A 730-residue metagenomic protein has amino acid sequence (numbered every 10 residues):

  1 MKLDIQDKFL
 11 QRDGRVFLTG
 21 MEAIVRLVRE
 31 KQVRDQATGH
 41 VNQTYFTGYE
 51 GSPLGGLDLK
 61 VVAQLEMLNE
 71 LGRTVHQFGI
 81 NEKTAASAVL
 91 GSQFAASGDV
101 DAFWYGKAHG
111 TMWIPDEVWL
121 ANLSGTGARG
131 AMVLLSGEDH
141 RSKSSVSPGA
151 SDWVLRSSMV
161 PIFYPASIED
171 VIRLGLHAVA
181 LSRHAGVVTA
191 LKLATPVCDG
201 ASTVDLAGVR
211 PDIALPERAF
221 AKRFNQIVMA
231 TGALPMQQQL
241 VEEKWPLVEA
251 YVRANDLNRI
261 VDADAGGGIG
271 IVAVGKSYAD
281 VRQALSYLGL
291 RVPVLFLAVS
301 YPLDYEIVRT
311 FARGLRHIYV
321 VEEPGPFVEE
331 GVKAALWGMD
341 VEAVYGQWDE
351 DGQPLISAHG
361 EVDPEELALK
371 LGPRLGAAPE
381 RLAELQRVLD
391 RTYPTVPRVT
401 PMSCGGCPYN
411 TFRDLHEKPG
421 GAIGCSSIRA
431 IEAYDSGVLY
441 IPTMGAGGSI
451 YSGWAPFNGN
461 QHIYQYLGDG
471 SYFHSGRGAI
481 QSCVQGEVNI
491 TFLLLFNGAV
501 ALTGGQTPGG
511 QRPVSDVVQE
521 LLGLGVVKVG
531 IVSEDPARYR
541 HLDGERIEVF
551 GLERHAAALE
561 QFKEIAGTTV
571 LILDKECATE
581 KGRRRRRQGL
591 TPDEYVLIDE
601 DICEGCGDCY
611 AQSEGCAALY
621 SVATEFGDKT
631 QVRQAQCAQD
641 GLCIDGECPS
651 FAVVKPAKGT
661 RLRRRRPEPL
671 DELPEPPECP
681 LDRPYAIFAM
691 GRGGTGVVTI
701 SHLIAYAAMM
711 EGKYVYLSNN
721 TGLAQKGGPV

Functional and structural regions predicted by a protein language model:
M1-I168, A194-P196, I260-A265, A334-Q461 (+4 more regions): Thiamine diphosphate
M1-K31, P165-P408, D414, E545-L552 (+1 more regions): Flexible, low-complexity linker and terminal segments
G56-V62, A88-G91, W113-V118, S142-A150 (+19 more regions): Short acidic, glycine/serine/threonine-rich loops at helix termini
K60-E70, Q283-V294, K418, A705-Y714: Short helix-loop-beta junction
E66-I80, L123-S136, A214-K222, E487-L495 (+1 more regions): A glycine-rich helix N-cap at a beta->alpha junction
E138-V188, A194, A221-V228, G232 (+4 more regions): Conserved thiamine diphosphate
A430-T568, I572: Thiamine diphosphate
I700-S701, Y706-V730: Conserved short S/T/G-enriched processing/targeting/catalytic segments and their helical context
